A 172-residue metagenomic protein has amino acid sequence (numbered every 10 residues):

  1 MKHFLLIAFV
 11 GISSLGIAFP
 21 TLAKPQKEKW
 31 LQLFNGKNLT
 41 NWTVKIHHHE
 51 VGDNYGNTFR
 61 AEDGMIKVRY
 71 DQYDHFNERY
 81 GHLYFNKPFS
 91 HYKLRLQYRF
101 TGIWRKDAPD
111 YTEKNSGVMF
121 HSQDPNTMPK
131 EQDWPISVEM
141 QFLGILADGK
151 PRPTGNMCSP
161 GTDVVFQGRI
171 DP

Functional and structural regions predicted by a protein language model:
M1-P25: Bacterial Sec-dependent N-terminal signal peptides
F19-P172: Carbohydrate-interacting regions of secretory-pathway proteins
